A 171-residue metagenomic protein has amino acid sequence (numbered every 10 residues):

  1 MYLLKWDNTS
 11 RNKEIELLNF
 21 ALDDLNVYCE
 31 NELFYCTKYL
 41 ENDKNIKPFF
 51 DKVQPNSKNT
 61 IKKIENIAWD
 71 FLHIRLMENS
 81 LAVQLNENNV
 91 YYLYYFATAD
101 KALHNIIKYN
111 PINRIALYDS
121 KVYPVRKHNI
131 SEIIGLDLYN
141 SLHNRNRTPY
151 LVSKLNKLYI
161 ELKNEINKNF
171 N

Functional and structural regions predicted by a protein language model:
M1-Y94, I107-N113, Y118, V122-N171: Active-site-proximal, substrate-binding regions of enzyme catalytic domains and RNA-binding/basic surfaces
L93-L103: Extended assembly-interface/linker segments at domain junctions
